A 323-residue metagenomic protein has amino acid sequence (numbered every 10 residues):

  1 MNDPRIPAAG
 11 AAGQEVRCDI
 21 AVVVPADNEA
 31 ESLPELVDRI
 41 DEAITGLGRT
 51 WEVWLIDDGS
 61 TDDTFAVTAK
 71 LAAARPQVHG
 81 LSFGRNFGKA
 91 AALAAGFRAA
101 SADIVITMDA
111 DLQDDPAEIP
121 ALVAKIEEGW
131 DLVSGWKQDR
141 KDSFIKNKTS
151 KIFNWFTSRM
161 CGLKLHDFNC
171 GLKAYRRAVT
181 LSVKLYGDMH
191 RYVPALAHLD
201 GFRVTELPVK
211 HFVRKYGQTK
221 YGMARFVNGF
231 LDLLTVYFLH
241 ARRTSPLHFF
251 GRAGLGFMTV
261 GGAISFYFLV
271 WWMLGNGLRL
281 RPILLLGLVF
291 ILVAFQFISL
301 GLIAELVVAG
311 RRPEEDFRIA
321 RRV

Functional and structural regions predicted by a protein language model:
N2-V16, D188, Y192-V323: Hydrophobic helical membrane-anchoring modules
D19-A21, E52: Cell-envelope/extracellular polymer assembly enzymes that use nucleotide-activated donors
V24-P25, A197: Long beta-sheet-rich domains in secretory-pathway and surface-associated proteins
N28, D58-G59, F87, A110: Conserved short acidic donor-positioning loop in nucleotide-sugar-dependent glycosyltransferases
E29-I44: Short, well-formed alpha-helical segments that are part of the catalytic scaffolds of diverse glycosyltransferases
E31-E35, D62-L71: Acidic helix N-cap motif at the loop->helix transition within catalytic regions of sugar-transfer enzymes
D57-A66, L112-Q113: A conserved acidic beta->alpha catalytic loop
K70, Q77-A99, I104-T107, Q113-L199 (+2 more regions): Acceptor/aglycone-binding surface of glycosyltransferases and processive sugar-polymer synthases
